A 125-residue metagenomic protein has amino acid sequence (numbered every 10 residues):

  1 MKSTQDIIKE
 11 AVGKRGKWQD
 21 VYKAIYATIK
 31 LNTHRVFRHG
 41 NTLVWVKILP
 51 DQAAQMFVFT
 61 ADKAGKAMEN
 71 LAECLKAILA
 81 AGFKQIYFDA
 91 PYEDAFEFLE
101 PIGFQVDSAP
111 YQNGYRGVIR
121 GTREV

Functional and structural regions predicted by a protein language model:
M1-A24: Short amphipathic alpha-helix that is part of the acyltransferase structural core
K23-H34, G40-Q52, D107-S108: A conserved beta-strand-loop-helix scaffold within acyl/acetyltransferase catalytic domains
R35-R38, Y87-D89: Short, hydrophobic beta-strand segments that form beta-sheet elements in well-ordered domains
L49-K63: Conserved acetyl-CoA binding element of GNAT-fold acetyltransferases
K63-A80, P101: Conserved acetyl-CoA-binding loop-helix of GNAT-fold acetyltransferases
A80-P91: Conserved GNAT acetyl-CoA-binding A-motif
Y92-A109: Conserved active-site alpha-helix within GNAT-family acetyltransferase domains
Q105-R120: Conserved catalytic-core motifs of GNAT/GCN5-like acyltransferases
